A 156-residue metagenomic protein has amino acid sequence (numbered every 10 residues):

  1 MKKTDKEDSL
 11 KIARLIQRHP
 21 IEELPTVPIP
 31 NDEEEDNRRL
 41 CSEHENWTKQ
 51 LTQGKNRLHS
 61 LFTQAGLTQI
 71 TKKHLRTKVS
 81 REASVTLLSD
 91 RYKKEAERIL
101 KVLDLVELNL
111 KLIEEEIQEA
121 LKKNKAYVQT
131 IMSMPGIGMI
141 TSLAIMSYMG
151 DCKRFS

Functional and structural regions predicted by a protein language model:
M1-T26, E82-V85: Short alpha-helix plus adjacent loop in nuclease-associated cores
D5-L15, R38-T52: Acidic, Mg2+-coordinating catalytic module of metal-dependent nucleases/exonucleases that use a two-metal-ion mechanism
R14-Q17, T63, S147: Generic alpha-helical structural context detector
Q17-S42: Acidic/polar active-site rim loop that often engages polyanionic ligands
C41-Q129: Glycine-rich, often acidic, oxyanion-interacting loops/wings at catalytic, nucleic-acid, or phospho-protein interfaces
Q129-P135: Cytochrome P450 C-terminal beta-domain/meander region
L143-K153: Catalytic palm subdomain of template-directed nucleic-acid polymerases, centered on the conserved carboxylate motif
